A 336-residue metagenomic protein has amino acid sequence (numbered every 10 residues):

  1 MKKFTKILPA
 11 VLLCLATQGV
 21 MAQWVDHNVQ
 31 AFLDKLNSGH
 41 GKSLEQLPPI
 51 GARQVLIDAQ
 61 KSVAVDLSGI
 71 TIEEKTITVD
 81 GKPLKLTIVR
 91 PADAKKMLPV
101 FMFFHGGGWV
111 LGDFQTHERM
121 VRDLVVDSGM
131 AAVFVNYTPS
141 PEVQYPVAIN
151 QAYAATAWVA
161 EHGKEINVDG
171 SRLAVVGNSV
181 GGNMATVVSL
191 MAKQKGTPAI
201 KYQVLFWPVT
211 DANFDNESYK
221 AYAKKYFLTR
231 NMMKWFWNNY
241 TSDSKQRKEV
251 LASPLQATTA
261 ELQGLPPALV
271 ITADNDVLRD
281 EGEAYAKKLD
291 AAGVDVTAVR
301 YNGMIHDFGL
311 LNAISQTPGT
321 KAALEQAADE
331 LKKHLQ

Functional and structural regions predicted by a protein language model:
M1-P9: Bacterial N-terminal signal peptides that target proteins for export
A16-T17: N-terminal signal peptide c-region/cleavage motif recognized by signal peptidases
Q23-Q336: Alpha/beta-hydrolase superfamily serine-hydrolase fold, recognizing
